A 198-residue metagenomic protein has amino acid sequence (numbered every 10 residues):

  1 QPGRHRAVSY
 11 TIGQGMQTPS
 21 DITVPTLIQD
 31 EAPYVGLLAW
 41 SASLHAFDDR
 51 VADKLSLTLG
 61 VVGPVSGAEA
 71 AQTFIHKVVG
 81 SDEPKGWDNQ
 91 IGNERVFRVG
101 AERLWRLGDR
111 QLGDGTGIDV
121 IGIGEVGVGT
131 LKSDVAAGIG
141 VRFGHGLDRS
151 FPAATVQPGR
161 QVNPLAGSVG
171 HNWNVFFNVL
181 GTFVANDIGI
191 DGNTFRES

Functional and structural regions predicted by a protein language model:
Q1, I12, W40-A46, L59-V61 (+4 more regions): Residues on the lipid-exposed face of transmembrane beta-strands in outer-membrane beta-barrel proteins
Q1, R6, Y34-L38, D53 (+5 more regions): Residues that define the transmembrane beta-barrel architecture of outer-membrane proteins
P2-A7, F47-K54, L107-V120, G146-W173: Short loop/turn motifs that connect adjacent beta-strands in outer-membrane beta-barrel proteins
P2-A70: Long, hydrophobic/aromatic-enriched structural stretches that serve as scaffold segments
Q17-P19, V62-S66, R106, G129-L131 (+2 more regions): Structural signature of outer-membrane beta-barrel domains
D21-T23, H145-S198: Outer membrane beta-barrel transmembrane domains
T26-D30, D82-N89, E125, R196-S198: Extracellular loop and loop/strand-boundary signature of outer-membrane beta-barrel proteins
I28-E31, Q72-V79, G140-R142, T155-Q157 (+1 more regions): Flexible, surface-exposed loop regions and adjacent strand-edge segments of Gram-negative outer-membrane beta-barrel
